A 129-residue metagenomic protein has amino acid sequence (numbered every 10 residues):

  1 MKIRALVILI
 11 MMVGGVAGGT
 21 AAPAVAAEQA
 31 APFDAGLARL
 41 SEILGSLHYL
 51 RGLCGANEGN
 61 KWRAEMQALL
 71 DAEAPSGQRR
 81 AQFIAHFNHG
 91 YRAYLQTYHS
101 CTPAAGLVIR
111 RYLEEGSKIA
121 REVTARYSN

Functional and structural regions predicted by a protein language model:
M1-K2: N-terminal secretory signal peptides that target proteins for export/translocation
A5-V13: Sec-dependent N-terminal signal peptides
V13-A24: C-terminal segment of classical bacterial N-terminal signal peptides
G14, P32-F33, A104: Generic detector of short alpha-helix boundary/capping microenvironments and adjacent low-complexity segments
V25-A56: Immediate post-signal-peptide N-terminus of mature secreted/exported proteins
Q29, E58-N129: Compact alpha-helical subdomains of small soluble proteins
